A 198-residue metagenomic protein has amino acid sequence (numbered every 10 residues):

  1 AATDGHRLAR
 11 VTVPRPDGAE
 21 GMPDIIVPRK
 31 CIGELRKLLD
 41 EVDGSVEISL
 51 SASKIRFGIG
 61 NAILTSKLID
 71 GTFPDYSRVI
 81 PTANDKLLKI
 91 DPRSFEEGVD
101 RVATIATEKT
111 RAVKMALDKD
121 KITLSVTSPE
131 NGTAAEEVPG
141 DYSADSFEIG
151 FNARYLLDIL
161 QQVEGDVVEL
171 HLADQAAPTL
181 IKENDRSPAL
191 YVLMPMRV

Functional and structural regions predicted by a protein language model:
A1-T12, G18-I69, N84-V198: DNA polymerase processivity clamps
T72: Glycine-rich, pocket-lining loop/helix-strand segments that form or immediately flank
V79-A83: Bateman (tandem CBS) regulatory domains
